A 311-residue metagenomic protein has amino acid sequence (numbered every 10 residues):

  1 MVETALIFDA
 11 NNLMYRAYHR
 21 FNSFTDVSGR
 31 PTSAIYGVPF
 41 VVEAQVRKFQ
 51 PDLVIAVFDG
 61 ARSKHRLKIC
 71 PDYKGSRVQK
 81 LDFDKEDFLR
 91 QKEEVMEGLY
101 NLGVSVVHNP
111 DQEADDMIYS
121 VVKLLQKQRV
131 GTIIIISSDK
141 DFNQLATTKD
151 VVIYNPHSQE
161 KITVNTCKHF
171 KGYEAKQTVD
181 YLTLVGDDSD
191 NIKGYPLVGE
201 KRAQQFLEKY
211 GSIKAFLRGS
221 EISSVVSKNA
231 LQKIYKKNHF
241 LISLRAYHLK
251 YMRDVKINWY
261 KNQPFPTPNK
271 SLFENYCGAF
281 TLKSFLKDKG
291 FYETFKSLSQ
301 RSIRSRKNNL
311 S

Functional and structural regions predicted by a protein language model:
M1-D72: Non-catalytic, usually N-terminal nucleic-acid engagement modules in DNA/RNA processing proteins
V2, L244-S311: Low-complexity, acidic/Ser/Thr- and charged residue-rich accessory regions of DNA metabolism proteins
V2, V78-Y260, R304-S305: Extended two-metal-dependent nuclease catalytic cores across DNA- and RNA-processing enzymes
I7, D52-D59, S105-N109, T132-I136 (+1 more regions): Short glycine-rich phosphate-binding loop at a beta-alpha junction
S33-G37, D87, E113-A114, L241 (+1 more regions): Soluble or luminal CAZymes and related metallo-dependent hydrolases
V42-V46, L99, L125, C277: Hydrophobic, Leu/Ile/Phe/Ala-enriched alpha-helical segments that form helix-helix packing faces
F49-Q50, N101-S105, D150, G278 (+1 more regions): Structural alpha-beta junctions
